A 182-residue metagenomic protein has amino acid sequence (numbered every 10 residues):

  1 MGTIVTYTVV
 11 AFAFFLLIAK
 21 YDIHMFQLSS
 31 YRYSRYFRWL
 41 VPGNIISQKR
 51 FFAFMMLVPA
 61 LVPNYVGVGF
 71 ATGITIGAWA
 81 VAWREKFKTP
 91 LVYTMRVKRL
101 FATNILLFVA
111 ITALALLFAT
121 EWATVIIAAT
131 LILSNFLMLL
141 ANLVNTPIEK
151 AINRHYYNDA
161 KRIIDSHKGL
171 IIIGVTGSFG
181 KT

Functional and structural regions predicted by a protein language model:
M1-V5: Soluble, non-transmembrane catalytic domains of enzymes that act on hydrophobic metabolites at membranes
Y7-G174: Short, basic phosphate-binding NTP loop
V175-T182: Conserved adenylation A10 loop of the ANL superfamily
